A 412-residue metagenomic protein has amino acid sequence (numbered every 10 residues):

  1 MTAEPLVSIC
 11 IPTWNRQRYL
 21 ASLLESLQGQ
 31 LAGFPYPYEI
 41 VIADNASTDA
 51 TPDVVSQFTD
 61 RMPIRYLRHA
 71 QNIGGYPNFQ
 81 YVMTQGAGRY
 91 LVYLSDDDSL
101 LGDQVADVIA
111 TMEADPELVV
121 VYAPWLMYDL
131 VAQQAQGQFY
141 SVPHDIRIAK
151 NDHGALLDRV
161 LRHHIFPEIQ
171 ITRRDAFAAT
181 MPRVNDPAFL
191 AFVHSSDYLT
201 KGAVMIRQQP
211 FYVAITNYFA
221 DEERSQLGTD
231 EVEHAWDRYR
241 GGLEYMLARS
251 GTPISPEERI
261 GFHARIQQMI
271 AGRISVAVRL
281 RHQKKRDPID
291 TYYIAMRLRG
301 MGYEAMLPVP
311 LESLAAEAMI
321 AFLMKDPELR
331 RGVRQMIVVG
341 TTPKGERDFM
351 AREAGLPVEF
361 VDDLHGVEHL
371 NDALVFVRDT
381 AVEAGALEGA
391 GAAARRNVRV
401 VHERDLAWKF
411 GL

Functional and structural regions predicted by a protein language model:
L6-S8, E39, V193: Cell-envelope/extracellular polymer assembly enzymes that use nucleotide-activated donors
R16-Q30: Short, well-formed alpha-helical segments that are part of the catalytic scaffolds of diverse glycosyltransferases
D44-D53, Q71, S95: A conserved acidic beta->alpha catalytic loop
H69-G86, D96: Glycine-rich, basic loop-to-helix element that forms the pyrophosphate-binding segment of sugar-nucleotide handling
L91: Short aromatic/hydrophobic "clamp" motif used to bind/position activated sugar donors
D103-F139: Conserved donor NDP-sugar-binding/catalytic core segment of glycosyltransferases
R147-A235: Conserved nucleotide-sugar donor-binding catalytic segment
A214-N217, E223-S255, K285-G300: Catalytic core of nucleotide-sugar-dependent glycosyltransferases
